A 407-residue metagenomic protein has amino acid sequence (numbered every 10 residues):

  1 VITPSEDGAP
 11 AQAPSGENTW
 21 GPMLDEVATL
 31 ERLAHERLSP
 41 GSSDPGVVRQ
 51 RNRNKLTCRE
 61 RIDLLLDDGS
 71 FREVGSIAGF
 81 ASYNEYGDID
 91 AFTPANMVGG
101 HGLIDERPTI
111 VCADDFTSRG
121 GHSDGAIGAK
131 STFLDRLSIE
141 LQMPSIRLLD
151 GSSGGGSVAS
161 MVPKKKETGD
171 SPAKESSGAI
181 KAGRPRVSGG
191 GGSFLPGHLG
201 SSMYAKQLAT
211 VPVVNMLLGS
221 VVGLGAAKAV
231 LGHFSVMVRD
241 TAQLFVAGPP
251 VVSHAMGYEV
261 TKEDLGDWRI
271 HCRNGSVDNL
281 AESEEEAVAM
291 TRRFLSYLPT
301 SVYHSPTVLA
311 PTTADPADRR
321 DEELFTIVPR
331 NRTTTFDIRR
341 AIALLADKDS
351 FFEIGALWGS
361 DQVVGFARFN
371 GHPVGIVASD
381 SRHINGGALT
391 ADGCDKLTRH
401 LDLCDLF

Functional and structural regions predicted by a protein language model:
V1-P108, A113, G120-S123: N-terminal amphipathic, basic-rich helices that act as targeting or association modules
I2, L149-Y303: Conserved catalytic cores of soluble enzyme domains, especially glycine-rich substrate-binding beta-alpha loops
R53-S82, P316-F351: Amphipathic alpha-helical
S76-A113, T117-R119, T132-F133, I139 (+1 more regions): Non-catalytic terminal/interface segments that mediate subunit docking, oligomerization, and allosteric communication
T109-A113, G121-S123, M143-L149, T210-V221 (+2 more regions): A short, small-residue-rich loop immediately preceding and capping a beta-strand
V111, S118-G128, T132-I146, S152-G154: A conserved hydrophobic secondary-structure block that centers on an alpha-helix together with its immediately flanking
L137-M143, A205-T210, M237-V238, R399-F407: Secondary-structure transition/capping motifs at alpha-helix termini and the adjoining loop/turn into the next element
N279, S283-I342: Terminal amphipathic helices with adjacent charged low-complexity linkers/tails
